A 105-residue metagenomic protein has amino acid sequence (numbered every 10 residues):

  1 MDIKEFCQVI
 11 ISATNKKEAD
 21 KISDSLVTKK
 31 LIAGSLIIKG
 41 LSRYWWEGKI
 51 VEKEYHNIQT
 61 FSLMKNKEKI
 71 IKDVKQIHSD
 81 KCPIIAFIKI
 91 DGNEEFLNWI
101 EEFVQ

Functional and structural regions predicted by a protein language model:
M1-Q105: Positively charged, small/polar-rich N-terminal and surface patches that mediate targeting and assembly and bind
